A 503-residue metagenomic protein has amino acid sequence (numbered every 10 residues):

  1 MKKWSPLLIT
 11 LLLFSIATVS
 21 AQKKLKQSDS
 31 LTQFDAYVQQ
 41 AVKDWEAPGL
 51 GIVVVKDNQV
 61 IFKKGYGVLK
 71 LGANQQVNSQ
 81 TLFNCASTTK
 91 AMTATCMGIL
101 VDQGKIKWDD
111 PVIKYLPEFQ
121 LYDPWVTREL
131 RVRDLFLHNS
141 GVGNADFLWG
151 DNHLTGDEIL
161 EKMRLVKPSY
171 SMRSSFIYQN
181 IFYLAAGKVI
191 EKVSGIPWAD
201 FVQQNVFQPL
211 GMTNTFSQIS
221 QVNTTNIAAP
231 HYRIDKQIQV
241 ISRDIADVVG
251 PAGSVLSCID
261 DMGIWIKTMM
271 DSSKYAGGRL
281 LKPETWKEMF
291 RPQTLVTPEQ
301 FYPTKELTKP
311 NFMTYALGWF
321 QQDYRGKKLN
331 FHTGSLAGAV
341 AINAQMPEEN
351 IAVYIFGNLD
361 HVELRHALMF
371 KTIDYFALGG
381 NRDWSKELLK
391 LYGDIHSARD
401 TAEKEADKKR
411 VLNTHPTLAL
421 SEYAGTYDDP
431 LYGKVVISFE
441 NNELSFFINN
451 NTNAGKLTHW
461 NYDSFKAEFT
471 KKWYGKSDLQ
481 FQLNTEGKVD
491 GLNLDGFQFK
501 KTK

Functional and structural regions predicted by a protein language model:
M1-L25: Bacterial Sec-dependent N-terminal signal peptides
Q22-K64, E191-Q204, Q208, I234 (+1 more regions): Catalytic loop of the DD-peptidase/beta-lactamase superfamily, centered on the K-T-G motif and neighboring
L25-F83, K105-K107, K114-Y115, L121-Y122 (+3 more regions): Short, conserved catalytic-motif segment at the N-terminal edge
F34, W149-S171, I196-T213, Y232-V240: Short, charged, amphipathic alpha-helices and their helix-cap/turn boundaries
G49, N84-T88, L100-G143, R164-K167 (+3 more regions): Active-site helix/loop module of the DD-peptidase/beta-lactamase fold, centered on the serine-lysine SxxK catalytic
K63-Y66, A145-D151, S217-Q221, R365-H366: Short, solvent-exposed loop/turn and secondary-structure capping segments
S87-T88, I177-N180: Catalytic nucleophile serine of serine hydrolases, specifically the conserved "nucleophile elbow" pentapeptide
R131, I181-F182: Mid-domain, small-residue-enriched loop/turn segments at the edges of structured enzyme/sensor domains
